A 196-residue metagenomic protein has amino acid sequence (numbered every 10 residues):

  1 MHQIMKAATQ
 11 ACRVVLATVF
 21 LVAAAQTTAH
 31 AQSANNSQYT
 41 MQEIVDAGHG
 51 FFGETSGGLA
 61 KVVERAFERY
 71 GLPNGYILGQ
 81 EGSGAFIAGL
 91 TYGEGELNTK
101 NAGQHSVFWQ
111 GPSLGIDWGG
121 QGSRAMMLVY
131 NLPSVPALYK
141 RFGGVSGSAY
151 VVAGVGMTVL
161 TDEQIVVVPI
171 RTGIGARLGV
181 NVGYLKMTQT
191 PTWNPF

Functional and structural regions predicted by a protein language model:
M1-T9: N-terminal secretory signal peptides that target proteins for export/translocation
H2, L16-T18, A29: Terminal intrinsically disordered/low-complexity segments used for targeting and assembly
A8-T9, R13, A176: Intrinsically disordered, low-complexity regions
A11-A24: Bacterial N-terminal signal peptides
A25-A31: Sec/Tat signal peptide C-region and signal peptidase I cleavage site
Q32-F196: Small-residue-enriched, tightly packed secondary-structure blocks
